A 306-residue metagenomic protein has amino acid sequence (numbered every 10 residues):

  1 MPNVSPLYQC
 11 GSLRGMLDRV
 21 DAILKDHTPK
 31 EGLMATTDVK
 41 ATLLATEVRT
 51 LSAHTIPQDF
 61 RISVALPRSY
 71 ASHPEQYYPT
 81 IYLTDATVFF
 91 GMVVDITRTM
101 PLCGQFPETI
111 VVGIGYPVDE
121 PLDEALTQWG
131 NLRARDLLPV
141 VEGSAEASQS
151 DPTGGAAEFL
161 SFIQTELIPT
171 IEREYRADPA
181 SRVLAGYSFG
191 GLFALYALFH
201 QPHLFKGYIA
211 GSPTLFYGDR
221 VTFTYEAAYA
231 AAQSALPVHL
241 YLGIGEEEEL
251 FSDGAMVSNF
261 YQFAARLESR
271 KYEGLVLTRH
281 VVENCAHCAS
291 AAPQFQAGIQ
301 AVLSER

Functional and structural regions predicted by a protein language model:
P6-L7, K25, T278, C285: Intrinsically disordered, low-complexity regions enriched for glutamine and histidine
L13-G15, A291: Generic alpha-helix initiation/capping and coil-helix boundary signal
V20, G32-R306: Non-catalytic cap/lid and distal C-terminal segments of serine-dependent acyl enzymes
